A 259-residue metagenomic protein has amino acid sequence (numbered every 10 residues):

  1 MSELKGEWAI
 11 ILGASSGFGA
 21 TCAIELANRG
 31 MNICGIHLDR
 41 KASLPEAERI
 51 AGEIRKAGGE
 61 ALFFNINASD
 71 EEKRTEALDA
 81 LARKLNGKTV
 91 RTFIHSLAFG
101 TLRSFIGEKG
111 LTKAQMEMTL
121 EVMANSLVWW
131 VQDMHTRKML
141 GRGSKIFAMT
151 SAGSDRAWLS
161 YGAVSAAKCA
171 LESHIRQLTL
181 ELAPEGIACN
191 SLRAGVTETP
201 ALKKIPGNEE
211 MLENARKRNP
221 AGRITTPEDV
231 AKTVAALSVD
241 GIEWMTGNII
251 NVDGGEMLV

Functional and structural regions predicted by a protein language model:
S2-T92, F99-A114, K204: Short-chain dehydrogenase/reductase
L26, L182, L237: Aromatic pocket-lining residues of Rossmann-like dinucleotide-binding sites
E46-A47, A163, P184, S191 (+3 more regions): A glycine/serine/threonine-rich, flexible loop-to-helix segment that serves as the NAD(P) cofactor-binding "lid"
F64-I66, A194, T225: Cofactor-binding loops of NAD(P)H-dependent oxidoreductases, dominated by short-chain dehydrogenase/reductases
A98-P184, V196-T197: Catalytic loop of short-chain dehydrogenase/reductase
A183, A188, M245-G247: Short, small/polar-rich loop/turn modules that mediate ligand/substrate recognition or access, typified
A188-E198, S238, N251-D253: Conserved SDR Rossmann-fold cofactor-binding beta-strand/turn motif
V234-A235, D240-I242, T246-V259: Short C-terminal tail/terminal secondary-structure segment of NAD(P)H-dependent dehydrogenase/reductase domains
